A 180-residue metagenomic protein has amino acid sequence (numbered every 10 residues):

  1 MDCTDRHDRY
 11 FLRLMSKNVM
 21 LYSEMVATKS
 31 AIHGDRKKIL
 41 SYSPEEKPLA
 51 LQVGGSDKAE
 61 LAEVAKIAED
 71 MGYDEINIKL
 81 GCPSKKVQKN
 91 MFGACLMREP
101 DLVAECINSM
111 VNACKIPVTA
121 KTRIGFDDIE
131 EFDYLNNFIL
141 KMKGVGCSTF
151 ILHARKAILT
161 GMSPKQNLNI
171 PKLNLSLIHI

Functional and structural regions predicted by a protein language model:
M1, V26-T28, G54-S56, G81-P83 (+2 more regions): Active-site beta-loop-alpha junctions enriched in small/polar residues
C3-D74: Glycine-rich, positively charged N-terminal anion/phosphate-binding segment
S23, E75-S84, V145-R155: Non-cysteine beta-strand/loop elements that form the S-adenosyl-L-methionine
K29, G55, A62-I76, L80 (+5 more regions): Conserved alpha/beta-domain cores
K29-P48, C82, V87-N90, I116-F126: N-terminal small/glycine-rich loop or linker at the start of catalytic domains across soluble metabolic enzymes
K85-L102, F132-D133, G161-N174: Glycine-rich tight-turn/loop motif centered on a GG-T
D101, T122-I139: Active-site glycine- and acidic-residue-rich loops that bind and position anionic ligands or nucleotide-like cofactors
I178-I180: Conserved small/polar residues in nucleotide/adenosyl-binding loops
